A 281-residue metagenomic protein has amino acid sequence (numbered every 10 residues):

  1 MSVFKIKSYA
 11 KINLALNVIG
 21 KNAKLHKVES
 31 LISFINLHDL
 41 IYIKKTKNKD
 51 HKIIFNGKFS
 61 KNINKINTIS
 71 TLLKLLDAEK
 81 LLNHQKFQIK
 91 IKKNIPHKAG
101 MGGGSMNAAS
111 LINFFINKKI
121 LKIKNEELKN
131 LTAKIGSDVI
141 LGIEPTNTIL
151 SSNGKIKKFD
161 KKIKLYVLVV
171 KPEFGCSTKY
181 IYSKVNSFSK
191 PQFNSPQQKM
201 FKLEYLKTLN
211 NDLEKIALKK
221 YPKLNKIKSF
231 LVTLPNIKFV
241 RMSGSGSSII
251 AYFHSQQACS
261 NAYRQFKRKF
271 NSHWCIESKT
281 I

Functional and structural regions predicted by a protein language model:
M1-A99, I116-E127, N153, K171: ATP-binding N-lobe of GHMP and related small-molecule kinases
S2, S8-I12, L37, I135-G136 (+3 more regions): A generic structural signal for well-ordered coil/turn residues at beta-strand boundaries that shape enzyme active-site
I32-I35, L76, T132, L231 (+1 more regions): Hydrophobic C-terminal alpha-helix "anchor/cap" residues
D39-I43, D138-G142, T148, I249-A251: Short beta-strand scaffold segments in enzyme catalytic cores
H51-I53, G142-E144, T148-F239, Y252-K267 (+2 more regions): Conserved, helical-rich catalytic subdomain that frames metal- and/or nucleotide-binding sites in enzyme alpha/beta
S70-K86, N113-F114, T208-S229: A short, flexible low-complexity segment enriched in Lys/Arg and Gly/Pro that occurs in N-terminal basic tails
I91-N117, S137, F239-F253: Glycine/serine-rich anion-binding loops at beta->alpha junctions that coordinate negatively charged ligand groups
A108, I112-S152: Contiguous, small/hydrophobic- and glycine-enriched helical/loop subdomains that border and often "cap" functional
